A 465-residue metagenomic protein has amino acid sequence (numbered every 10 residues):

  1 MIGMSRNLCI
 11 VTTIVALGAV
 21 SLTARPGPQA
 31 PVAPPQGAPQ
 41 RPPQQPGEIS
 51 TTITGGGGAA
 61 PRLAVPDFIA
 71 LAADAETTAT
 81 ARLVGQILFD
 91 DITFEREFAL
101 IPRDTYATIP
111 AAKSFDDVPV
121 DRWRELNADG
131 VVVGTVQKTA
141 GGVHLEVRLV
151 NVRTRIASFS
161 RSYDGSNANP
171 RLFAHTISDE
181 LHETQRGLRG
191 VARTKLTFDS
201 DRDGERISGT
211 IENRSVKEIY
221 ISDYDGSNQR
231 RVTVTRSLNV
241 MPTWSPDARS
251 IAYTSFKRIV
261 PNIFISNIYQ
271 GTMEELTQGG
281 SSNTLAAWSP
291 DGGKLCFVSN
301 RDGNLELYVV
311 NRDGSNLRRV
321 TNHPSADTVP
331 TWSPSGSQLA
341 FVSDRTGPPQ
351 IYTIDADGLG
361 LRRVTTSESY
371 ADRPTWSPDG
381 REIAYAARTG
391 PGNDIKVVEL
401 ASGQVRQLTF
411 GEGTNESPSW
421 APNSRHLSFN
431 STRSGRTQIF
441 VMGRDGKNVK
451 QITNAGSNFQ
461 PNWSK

Functional and structural regions predicted by a protein language model:
Q45-P119, V132-K138: Short beta-strand->alpha-helix linker/helix-N-cap micro-motif that forms a surface specificity/interaction loop
S114-E180: Amphipathic beta-strand/beta-sheet edge segments enriched in Tyr/Trp
G142-H144, E205-Y220, V260-F264, N304-Y308 (+3 more regions): Structural motif
G190-A192, P246-D247, P290-D291, P334-S335 (+3 more regions): Residue-level detector of Asp-centered blade-edge/turn motifs that repeat once per structural unit in beta-propeller
L196, I251, G292-C296, G336-A340 (+2 more regions): Hydrophobic beta-strand positions that form the internal "hydrophobic ladder" of WD40/Gbeta-like beta-propeller blades
D223-V240, S266-T284, V310-A326, I354-D372 (+2 more regions): Multi-bladed beta-propeller domains
